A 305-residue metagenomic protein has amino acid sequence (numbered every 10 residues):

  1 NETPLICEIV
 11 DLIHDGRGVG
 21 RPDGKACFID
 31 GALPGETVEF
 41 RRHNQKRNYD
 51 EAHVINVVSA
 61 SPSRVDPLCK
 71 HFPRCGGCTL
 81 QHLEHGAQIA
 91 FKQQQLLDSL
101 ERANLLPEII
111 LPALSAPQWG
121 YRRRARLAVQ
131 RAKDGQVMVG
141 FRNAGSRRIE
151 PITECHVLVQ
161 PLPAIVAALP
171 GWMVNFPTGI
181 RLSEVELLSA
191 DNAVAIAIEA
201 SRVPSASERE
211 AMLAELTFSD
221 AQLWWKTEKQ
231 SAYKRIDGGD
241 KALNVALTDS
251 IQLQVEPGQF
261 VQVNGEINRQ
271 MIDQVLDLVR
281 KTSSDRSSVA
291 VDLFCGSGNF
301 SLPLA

Functional and structural regions predicted by a protein language model:
N1-A305: Accessory RNA-recognition modules of RNA-modification enzymes
